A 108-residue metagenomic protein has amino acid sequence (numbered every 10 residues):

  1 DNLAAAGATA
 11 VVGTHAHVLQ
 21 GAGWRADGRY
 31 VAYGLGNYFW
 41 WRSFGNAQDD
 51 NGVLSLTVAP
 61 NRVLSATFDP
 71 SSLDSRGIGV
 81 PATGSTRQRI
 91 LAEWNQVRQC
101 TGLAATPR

Functional and structural regions predicted by a protein language model:
D1-G52: Conserved beta-sheet core of the metallophosphoesterase superfamily
S43, A47-R108: A short C-terminal boundary segment appended to hydrolase-like catalytic domains
